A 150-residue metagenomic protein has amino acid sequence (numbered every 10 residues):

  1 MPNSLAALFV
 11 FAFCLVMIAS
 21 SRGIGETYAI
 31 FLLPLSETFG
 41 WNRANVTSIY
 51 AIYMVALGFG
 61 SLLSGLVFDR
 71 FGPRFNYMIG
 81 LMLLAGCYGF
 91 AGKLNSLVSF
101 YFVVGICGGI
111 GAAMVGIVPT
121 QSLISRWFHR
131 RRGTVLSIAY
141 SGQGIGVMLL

Functional and structural regions predicted by a protein language model:
F9-R43, S61-S64, L150: Extracytoplasmic
A19, C87, V98-V115: Hydrophobic core of transmembrane alpha-helices in multi-pass small-molecule transporters, especially MFS/SLC-type
L35, A112-F128: Intracellular juxtamembrane helix-capping segments at the cytosolic ends of symmetry-related transmembrane helices
G40, G72, K93-N95, F128-H129: Helix-breaking motifs and short loop linkers at transmembrane-helix boundaries and internal kinks in secondary membrane
Y53-G58, G144-I145: Short hydrophobic/small-residue motifs within alpha-helical transmembrane segments of multi-pass transporter-like
G60-P73: Helix-to-loop junctions at the C-terminal end of transmembrane segments in multipass secondary transporters
M82-N95: C-terminal ends and interior cores of transmembrane alpha-helices in multi-pass membrane transporters/permeases
F128-L150: Glycine-rich segments within core transmembrane alpha-helices of 12-TM secondary carriers
